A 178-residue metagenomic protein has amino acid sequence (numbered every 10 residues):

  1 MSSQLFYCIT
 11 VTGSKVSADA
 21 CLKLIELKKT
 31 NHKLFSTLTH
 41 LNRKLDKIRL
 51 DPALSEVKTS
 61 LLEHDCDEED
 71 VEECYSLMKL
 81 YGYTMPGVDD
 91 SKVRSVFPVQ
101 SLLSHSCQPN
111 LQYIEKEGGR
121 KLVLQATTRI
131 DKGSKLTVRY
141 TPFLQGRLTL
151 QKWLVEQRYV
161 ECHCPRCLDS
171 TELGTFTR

Functional and structural regions predicted by a protein language model:
S2-L122, T128, E156, H163-R166: Catalytic cores of histone-lysine modification enzymes
Y113-E115, L148-L150, G174-T177: Short conserved micro-motifs at the rims of enzyme active sites and ligand-binding pockets
F143-L154: Short, Lys/Arg- and Gly-enriched loop/turn segments at beta-strand edges
K152-Y159, T177: Short, flexible, mixed-charge glycine/proline-rich loop motifs that serve as phosphate/nucleic-acid-contacting
P165-R178: Glycine- and charge-enriched low-complexity intrinsically disordered segments
